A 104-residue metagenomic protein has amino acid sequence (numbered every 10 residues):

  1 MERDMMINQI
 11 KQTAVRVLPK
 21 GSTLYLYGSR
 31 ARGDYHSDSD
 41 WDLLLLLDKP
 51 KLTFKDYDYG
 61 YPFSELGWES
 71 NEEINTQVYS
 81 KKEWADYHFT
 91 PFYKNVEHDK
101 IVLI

Functional and structural regions predicted by a protein language model:
M1-Y25, R32-S37, L47-I104: Catalytic core of pol beta-like nucleotidyltransferases
D42-L46: Short beta-strand->loop micro-motif that forms the acidic, two-metal-ion catalytic signature in nucleotide-processing
